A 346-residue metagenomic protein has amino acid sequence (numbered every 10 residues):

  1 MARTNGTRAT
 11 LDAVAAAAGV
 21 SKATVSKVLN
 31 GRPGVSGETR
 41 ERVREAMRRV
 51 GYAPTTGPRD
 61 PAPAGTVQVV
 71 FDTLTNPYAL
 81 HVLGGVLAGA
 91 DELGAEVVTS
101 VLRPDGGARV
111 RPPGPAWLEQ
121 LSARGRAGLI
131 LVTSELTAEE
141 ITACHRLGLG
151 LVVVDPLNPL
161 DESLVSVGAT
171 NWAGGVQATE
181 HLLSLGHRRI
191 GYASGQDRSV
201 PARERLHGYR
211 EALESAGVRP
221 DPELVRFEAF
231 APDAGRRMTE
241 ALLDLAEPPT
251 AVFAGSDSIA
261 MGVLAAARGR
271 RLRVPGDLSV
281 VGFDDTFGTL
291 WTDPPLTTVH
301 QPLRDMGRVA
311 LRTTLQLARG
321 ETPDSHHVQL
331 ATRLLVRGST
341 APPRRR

Functional and structural regions predicted by a protein language model:
M1-G6, G65-E180: Alpha-helical recognition/docking segments in bacterial nutrient-uptake and carbohydrate-utilization systems
M1-P63, R344-R346: N-terminal helix-turn-helix DNA-binding module of bacterial transcription factors
T4, A241, L245-R346: Flexible loop/turn connectors
T24-K27, R59-V82, H181, R189-Q196: Short beta-strand segments enriched in small/hydrophobic residues
E38, D72-H81, T99-P112, P156 (+7 more regions): Hinge/beta->alpha junction and helix N-cap segments in small-molecule ligand-binding domains
A123-T133, G191-A193, V225, A246-S256 (+1 more regions): Periplasmic-binding protein-like
R188-R189, P220-L224, V274-S279: Short acidic capping loops at alpha-helix termini that bridge into adjacent secondary structure
